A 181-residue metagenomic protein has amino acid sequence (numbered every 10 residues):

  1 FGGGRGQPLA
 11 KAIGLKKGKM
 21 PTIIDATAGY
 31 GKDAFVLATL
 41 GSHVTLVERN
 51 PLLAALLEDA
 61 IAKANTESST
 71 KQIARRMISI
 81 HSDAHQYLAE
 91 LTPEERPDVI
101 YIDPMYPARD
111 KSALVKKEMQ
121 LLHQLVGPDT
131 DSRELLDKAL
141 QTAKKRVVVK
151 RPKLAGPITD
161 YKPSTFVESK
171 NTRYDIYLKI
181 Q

Functional and structural regions predicted by a protein language model:
F1-I23, G31, T39, E90-L91 (+1 more regions): S-adenosyl-L-methionine
T22, H43, R76, K145-R146: Residues at the starts of beta-strands that form the adenosine-phosphate
T22-L57: Basic (Lys/Arg-enriched) interaction patch that binds polyanionic ligands
I23-A34, R96-K116: Conserved proline-anchored active-site loop of SAM-dependent methyltransferases that bridges a beta-strand
V47-V99: S-adenosyl-L-methionine
P104-L135: Mobile active-site "lid"/loop adjacent to the S-adenosyl-L-methionine
S132-L178: Conserved Class I SAM-dependent methyltransferase catalytic core
